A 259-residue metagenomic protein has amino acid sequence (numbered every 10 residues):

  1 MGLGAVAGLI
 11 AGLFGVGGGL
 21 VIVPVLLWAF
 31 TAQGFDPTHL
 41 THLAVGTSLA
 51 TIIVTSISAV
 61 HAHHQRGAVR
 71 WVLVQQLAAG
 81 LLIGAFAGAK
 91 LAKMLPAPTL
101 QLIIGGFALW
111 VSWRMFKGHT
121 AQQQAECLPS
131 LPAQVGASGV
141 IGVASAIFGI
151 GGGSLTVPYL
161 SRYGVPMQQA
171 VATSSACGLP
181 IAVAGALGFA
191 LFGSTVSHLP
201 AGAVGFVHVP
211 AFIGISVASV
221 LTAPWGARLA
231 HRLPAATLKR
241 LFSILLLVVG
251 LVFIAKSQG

Functional and structural regions predicted by a protein language model:
M1-F14, V21-H42, S56-I147, P158-Q169 (+2 more regions): Juxtamembrane transmembrane-helix boundary motif
G46-A50, A176-L179: Alpha-helical transmembrane segments of polytopic membrane transporters and translocases
A182: Secretory-pathway/luminal and periplasmic proteins that interact with or process carbohydrate-rich
G185-G188: Alpha-helical transmembrane segments of helical membrane proteins, especially in multi-pass transport, channel
